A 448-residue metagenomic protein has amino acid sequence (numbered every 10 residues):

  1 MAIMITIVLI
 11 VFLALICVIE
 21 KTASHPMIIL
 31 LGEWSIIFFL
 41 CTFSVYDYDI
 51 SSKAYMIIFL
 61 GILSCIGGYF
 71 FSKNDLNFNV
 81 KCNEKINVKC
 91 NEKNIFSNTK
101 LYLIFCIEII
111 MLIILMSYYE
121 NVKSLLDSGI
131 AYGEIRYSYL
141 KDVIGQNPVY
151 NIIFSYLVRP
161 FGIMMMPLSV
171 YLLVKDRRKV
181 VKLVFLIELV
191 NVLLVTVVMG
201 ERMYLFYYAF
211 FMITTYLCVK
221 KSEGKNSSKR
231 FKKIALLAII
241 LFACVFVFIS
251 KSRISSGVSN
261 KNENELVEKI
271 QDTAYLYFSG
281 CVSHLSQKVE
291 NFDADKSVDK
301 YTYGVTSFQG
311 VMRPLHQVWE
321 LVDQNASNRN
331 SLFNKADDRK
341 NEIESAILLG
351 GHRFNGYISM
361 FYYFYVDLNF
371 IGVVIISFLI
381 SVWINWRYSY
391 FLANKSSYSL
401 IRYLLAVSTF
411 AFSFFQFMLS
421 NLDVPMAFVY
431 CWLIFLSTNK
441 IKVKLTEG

Functional and structural regions predicted by a protein language model:
I3-V11, L60, Y102-L115, S155-M166 (+1 more regions): Hydrophobic alpha-helical transmembrane segments
I5-I10, M56-S64, R159-S169, M203-T215 (+2 more regions): Hydrophobic core segments of transmembrane alpha-helices in multi-pass, intramembrane catalytic enzymes
V8-E120: A structural signal for hydrophobic alpha-helical transmembrane segments in multi-pass membrane proteins
T22-M27, V170-V184, S389-I401: Membrane-interface helix-loop-helix junctions at transmembrane boundaries of multi-pass membrane enzymes, predominantly
V45-S51, V195-R202, F414-N421: Membrane-interface helix caps and helix-loop-helix hairpins in membrane proteins
N77-G257, L445-G448: Membrane-embedded catalytic interface detector for glycan/lipid assembly enzymes
S138-I152, V245-I380: Small-residue-enriched transmembrane helix-hairpin modules in multi-pass membrane proteins
R353-G448: Hydrophobic alpha-helical segments
